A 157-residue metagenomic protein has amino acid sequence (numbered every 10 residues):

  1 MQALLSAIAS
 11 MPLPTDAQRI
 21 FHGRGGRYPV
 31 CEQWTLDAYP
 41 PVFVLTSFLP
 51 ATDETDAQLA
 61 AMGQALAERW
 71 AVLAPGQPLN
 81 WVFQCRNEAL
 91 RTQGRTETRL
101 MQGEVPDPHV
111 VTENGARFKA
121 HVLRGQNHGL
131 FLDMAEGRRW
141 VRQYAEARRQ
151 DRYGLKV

Functional and structural regions predicted by a protein language model:
M1-V42, F48-P50: Non-catalytic accessory regions of SAM-dependent methyltransferases
P29, T35-D37, M62-L132, R139 (+1 more regions): Non-catalytic substrate-recognition/targeting regions of SAM-dependent transferases
A38-V42, S47-F48, R117, H121 (+1 more regions): Residues forming anionic-ligand binding surfaces in small-molecule and nucleic-acid pockets of primarily soluble enzymes
S47-P50, Q84-R86: Structural motif
A51-D53, Q126-N127: Short, surface-exposed beta-strand-loop junctions and turns on beta-sheet-rich folds
T52-A61: Short, conserved charged micro-motifs
R148-V157: Conserved class I S-adenosyl-L-methionine
